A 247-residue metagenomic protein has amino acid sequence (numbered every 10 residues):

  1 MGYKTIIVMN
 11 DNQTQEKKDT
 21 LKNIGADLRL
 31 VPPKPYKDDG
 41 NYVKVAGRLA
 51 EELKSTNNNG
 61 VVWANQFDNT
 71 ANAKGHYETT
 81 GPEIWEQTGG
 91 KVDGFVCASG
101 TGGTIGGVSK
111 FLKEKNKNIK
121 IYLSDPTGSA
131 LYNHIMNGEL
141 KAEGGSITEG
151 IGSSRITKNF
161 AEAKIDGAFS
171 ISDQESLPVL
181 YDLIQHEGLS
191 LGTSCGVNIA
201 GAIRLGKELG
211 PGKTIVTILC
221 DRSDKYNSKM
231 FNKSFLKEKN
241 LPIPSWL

Functional and structural regions predicted by a protein language model:
M1, Q13-K18, A98-S109, L131-Y132 (+1 more regions): Short glycine/serine/threonine-rich phosphate/pyrophosphate-binding segments that cradle anionic phosphate groups
M1-K4, K22-N23, G107-N116, A200-G210: Alpha-helix C-terminal capping segments
K4-T5, D27, N118-K120, T214: Residues at the starts of beta-strands that form the adenosine-phosphate
I6-G94, D125-I184: Small/polar-residue-rich loop-to-helix segments that shape phosphate-bearing ligand pockets
A64, L189-G196: Short glycine/threonine-rich catalytic loop with a Thr-x-Gly-x-Asp
E86-D125: Glycine-rich cofactor phosphate-binding loops and adjacent beta1-alpha1 units of small-molecule cofactor enzyme domains
C97, S170, G192, T217: Redox-cofactor binding/interface segments in oxidoreductases and associated redox assembly factors
A200-L247: Phosphate-binding loop/pocket of nucleotide- and phosphate-handling active sites
